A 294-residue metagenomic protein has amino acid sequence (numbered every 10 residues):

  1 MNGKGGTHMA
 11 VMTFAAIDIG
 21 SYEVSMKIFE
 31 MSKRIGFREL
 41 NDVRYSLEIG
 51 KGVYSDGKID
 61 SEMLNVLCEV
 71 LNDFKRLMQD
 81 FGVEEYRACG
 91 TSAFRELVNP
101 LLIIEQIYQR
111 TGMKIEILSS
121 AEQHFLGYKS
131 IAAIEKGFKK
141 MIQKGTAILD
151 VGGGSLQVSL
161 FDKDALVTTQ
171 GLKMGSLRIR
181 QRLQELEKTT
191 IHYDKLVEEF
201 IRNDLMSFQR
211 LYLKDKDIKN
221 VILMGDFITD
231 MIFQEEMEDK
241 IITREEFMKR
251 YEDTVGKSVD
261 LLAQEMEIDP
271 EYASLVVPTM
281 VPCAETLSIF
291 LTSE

Functional and structural regions predicted by a protein language model:
M1-H8: Short, Lys/Arg-enriched N-terminal segments with co-localized hydrophobic residues within the first ~10-30 amino acids
A10-F37, M141-T169, D226: Gly/Thr-rich phosphate-binding beta-strand-loop-beta motif of the actin/hexokinase/Hsp70
F14, G52-R76, F81, A93-L97 (+4 more regions): Helical "lid/coupling" subdomains associated with nucleotide-phosphate turnover
G36-E48, V53: Conserved ATP-binding subdomain of kinase catalytic cores across diverse folds
E84-Y86: Post-signal peptide N-terminal segment of secreted/secretory-pathway proteins
